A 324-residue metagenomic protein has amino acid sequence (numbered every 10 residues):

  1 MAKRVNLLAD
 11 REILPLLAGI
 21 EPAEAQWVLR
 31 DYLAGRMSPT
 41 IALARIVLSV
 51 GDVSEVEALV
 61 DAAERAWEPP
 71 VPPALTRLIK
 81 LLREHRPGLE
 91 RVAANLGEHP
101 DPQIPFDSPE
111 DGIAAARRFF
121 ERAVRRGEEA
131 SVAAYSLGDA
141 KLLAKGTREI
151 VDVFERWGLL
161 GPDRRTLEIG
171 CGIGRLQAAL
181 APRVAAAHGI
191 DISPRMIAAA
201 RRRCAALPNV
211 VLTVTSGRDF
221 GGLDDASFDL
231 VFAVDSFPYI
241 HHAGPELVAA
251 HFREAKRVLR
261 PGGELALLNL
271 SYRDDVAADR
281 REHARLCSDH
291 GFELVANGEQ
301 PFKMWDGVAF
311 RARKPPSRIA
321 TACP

Functional and structural regions predicted by a protein language model:
A2-T147: N-terminal accessory regions of S-adenosyl-L-methionine
A144-P162: Conserved alpha-helix/loop element of class I SAM-dependent methyltransferases that forms part of the SAM/SAH-binding
I173-V184: Conserved SAM-binding loop of SAM-dependent methyltransferases across substrates and taxa, primarily the Class I
S193-R195: Conserved SAM/SAH-binding beta-strand->alpha-helix loop
A206-D219: Conserved SAM-binding strand-loop segment of SAM-dependent methyltransferases
G221-V231: A short acidic, Gly/Pro-enriched loop at the edge of an enzyme's catalytic core that lines a small-molecule cofactor
L247-P261: A short glycine-rich, Lys/Arg-flanked "PGG" loop and its adjoining helix->strand segment in the class I
G262-N269: Conserved beta-strand signature within the Rossmann-like core of class I S-adenosyl-L-methionine
